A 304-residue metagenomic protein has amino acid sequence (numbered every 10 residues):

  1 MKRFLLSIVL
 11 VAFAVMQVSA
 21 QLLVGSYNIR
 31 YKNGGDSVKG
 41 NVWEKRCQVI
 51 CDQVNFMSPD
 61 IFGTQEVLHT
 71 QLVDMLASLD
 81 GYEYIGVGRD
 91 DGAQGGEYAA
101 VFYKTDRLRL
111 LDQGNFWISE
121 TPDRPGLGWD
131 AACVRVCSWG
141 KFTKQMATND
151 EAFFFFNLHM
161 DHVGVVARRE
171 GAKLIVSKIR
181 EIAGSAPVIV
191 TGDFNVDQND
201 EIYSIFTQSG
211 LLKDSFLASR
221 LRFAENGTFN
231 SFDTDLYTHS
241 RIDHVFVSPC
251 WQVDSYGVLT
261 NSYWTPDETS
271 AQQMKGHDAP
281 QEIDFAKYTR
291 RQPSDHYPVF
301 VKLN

Functional and structural regions predicted by a protein language model:
M1-L22: Bacterial Sec-dependent N-terminal signal peptides
V18-L79, R89-E97, E151-F153, K173 (+5 more regions): N-terminal, active-site-proximal structural segment of metallo-dependent hydrolase catalytic domains
L23-G25, D80, G95-Y98, V134-S138 (+6 more regions): Residues that flank catalytic or metal-binding motifs in active/ligand-binding sites
Y27-I29, L158-M160, D193-F194, Y297: Active-site metal-binding loops of divalent metal-dependent hydrolases
Y31-G40, L111, V165, F223-N226: Short, solvent-exposed loop/turn elements at domain surfaces
I61-F156, M160, G257-T260: Structured beta-strand-rich core segments of catalytic domains in phosphoester-bond hydrolases
G63-Q65, V87, I189-D193, D214-L217: Active-site neighborhood of phospho(di)ester-bond hydrolases with catalytic His/Asp-centered motifs
V166, S177-V188, V196-N304: Metal-dependent phosphoester-hydrolase catalytic domains
